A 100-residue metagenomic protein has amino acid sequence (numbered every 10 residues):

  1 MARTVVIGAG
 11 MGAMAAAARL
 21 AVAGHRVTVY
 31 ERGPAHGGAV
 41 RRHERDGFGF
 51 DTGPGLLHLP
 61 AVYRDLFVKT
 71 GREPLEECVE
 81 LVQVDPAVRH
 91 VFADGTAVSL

Functional and structural regions predicted by a protein language model:
A2-L100: N-terminal glycine-rich phosphate/pyrophosphate-binding loop and immediately adjacent elements
